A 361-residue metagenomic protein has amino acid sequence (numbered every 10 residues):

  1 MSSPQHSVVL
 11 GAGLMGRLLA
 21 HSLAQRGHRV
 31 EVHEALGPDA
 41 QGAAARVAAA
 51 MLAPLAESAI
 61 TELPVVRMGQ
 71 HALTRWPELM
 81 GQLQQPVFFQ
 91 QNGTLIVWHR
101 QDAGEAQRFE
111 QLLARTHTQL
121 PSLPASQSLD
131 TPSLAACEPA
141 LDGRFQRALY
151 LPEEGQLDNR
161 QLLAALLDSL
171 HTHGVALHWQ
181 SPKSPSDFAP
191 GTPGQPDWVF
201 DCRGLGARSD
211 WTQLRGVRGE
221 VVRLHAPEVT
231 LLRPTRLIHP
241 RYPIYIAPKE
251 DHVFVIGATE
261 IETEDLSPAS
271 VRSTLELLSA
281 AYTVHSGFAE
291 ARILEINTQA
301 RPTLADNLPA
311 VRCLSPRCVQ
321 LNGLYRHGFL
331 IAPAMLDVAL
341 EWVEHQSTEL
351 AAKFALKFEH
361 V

Functional and structural regions predicted by a protein language model:
Q5-E31: N-terminal Rossmann-like FAD-binding beta1-loop-alpha1 element of flavoenzymes
V8-L10, G194-L205, L336: Short hydrophobic core segments
L18-S22, R26, M51, V87-F89 (+1 more regions): Active-site substrate-recognition segment that forms the wall of the catalytic cavity or substrate channel
A24-R46: Glycine-rich FAD pyrophosphate-binding loop
A49-S133, C137: Dinucleotide-binding Rossmann-like beta1-alpha1 core, especially the glycine-rich loop that anchors the ADP
P86-H99, S122-S169, T259-T263, V319-G323: Helix-loop-beta segment of a Rossmann-like dinucleotide-binding subdomain
D142-W198, C202: Helical element adjacent to the flavin cofactor pocket in flavoenzyme catalytic cores
A291-V361: C-terminal catalytic lobe of FAD-dependent flavoproteins
